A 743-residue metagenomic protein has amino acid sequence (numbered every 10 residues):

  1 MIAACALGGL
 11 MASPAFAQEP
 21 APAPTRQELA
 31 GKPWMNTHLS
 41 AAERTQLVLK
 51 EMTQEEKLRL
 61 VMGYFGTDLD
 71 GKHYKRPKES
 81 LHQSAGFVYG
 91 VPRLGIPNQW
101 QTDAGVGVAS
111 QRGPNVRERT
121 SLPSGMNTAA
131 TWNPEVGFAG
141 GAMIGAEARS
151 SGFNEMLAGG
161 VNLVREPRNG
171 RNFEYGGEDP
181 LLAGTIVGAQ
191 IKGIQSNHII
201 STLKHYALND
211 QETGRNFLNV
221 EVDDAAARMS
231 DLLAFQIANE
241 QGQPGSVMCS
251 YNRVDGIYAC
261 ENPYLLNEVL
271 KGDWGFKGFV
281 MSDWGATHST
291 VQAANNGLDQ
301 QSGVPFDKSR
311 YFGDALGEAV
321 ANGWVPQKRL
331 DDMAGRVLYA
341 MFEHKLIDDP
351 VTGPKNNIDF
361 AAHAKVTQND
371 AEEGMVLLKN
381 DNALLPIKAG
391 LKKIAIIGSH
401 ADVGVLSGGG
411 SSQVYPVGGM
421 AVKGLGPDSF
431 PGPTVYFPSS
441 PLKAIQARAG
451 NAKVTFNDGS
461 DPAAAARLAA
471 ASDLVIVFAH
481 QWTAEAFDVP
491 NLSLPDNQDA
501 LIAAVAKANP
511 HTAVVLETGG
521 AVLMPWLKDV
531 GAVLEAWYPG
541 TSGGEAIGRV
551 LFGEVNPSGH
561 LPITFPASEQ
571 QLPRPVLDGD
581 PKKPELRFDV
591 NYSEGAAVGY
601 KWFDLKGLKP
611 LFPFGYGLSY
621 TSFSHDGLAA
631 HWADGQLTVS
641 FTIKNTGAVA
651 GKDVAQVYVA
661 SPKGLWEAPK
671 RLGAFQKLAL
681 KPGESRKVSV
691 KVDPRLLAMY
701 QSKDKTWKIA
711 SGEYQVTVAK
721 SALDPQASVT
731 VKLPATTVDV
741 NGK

Functional and structural regions predicted by a protein language model:
M1-F16: Gram-negative bacterial Sec-dependent N-terminal signal peptides
Q18-M699, T706-L723, G742: Glycoside hydrolase catalytic-domain context in secreted enzymes
P725-V740: Short beta-strand elements
